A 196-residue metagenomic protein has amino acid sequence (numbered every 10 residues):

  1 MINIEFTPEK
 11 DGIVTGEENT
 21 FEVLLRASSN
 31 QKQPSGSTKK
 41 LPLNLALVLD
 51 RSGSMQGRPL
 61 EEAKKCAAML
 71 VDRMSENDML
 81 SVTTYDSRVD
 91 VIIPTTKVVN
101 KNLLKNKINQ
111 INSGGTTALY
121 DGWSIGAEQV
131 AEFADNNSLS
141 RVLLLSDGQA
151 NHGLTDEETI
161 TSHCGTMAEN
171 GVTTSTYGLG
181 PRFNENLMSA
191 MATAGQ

Functional and structural regions predicted by a protein language model:
M1-N3: Proline/serine/threonine-rich low-complexity linkers at boundaries of modular beta-sandwich domains
T7-Q196: Exposed acidic/Ser/Thr-rich ligand/metal-binding surfaces
